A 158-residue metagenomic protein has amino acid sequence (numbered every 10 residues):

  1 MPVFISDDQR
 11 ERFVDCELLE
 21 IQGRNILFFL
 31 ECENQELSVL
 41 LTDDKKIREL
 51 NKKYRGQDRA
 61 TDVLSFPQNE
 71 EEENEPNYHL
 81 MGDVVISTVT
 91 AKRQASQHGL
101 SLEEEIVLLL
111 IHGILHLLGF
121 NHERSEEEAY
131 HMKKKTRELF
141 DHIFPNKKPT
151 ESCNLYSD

Functional and structural regions predicted by a protein language model:
M1-E105, L115-D158: An acidic/histidine-cluster motif and surrounding catalytic segment that typifies divalent-metal-assisted enzyme active
L108: Charged, glycine-interspersed solvent-exposed loop segments at helix/strand-loop junctions that cap or gate access
